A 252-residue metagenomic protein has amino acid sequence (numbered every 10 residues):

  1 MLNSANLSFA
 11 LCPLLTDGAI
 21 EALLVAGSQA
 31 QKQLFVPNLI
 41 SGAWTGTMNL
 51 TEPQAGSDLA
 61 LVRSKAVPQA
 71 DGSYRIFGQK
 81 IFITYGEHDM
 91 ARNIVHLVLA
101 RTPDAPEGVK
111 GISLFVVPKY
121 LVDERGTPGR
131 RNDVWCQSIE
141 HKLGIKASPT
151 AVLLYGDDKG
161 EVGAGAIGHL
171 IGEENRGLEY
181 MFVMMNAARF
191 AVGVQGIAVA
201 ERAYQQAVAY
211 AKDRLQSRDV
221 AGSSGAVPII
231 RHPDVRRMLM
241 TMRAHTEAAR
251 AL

Functional and structural regions predicted by a protein language model:
M1-Q33, P37, S41-G42, A91-V95 (+3 more regions): Internal helix-loop-helix
M1-S8, T16-E21, T47-N49, F77-I83 (+6 more regions): Glycine- and acidic
A19, S28, M48, A66 (+5 more regions): Buried hydrophobic positions in well-ordered alpha/beta secondary-structure cores of metabolic enzymes
T47-H88: Flexible, glycine/threonine-enriched loop-and-boundary segments that flank and lead into catalytic domains of large
Q54-S57, E87-D89, P106, K142-P149: Short Gly/Pro-enriched turn/cap motifs at secondary-structure boundaries
S73-R131: A short core secondary-structure module
F82, L121-Q137, K142, P149-A188 (+1 more regions): A glycine-rich, basic-preceded beta-loop-alpha segment at the flavin cofactor/substrate interface of flavin-utilizing
R189-L252: Extended amphipathic alpha-helical segments enriched in small hydrophobics
